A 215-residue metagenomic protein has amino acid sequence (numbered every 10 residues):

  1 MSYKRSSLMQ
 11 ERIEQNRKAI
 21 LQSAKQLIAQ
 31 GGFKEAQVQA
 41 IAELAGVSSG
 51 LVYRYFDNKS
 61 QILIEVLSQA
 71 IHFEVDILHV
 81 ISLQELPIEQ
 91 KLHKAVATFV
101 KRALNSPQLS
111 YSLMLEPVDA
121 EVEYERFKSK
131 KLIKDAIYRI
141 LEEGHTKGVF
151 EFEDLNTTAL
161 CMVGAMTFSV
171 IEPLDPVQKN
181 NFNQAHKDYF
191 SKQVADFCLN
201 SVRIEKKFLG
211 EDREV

Functional and structural regions predicted by a protein language model:
M1-Q15, K206-V215: N-terminal intrinsically disordered/low-complexity leader segments
I13-K25, I41, V66-A70, E74 (+1 more regions): Generic hydrophobic, amphipathic alpha-helix propensity
A19, L27-Q61, E65: Helix-turn-helix
L21, H93, A97, K134 (+5 more regions): An amphipathic alpha-helix signature
F56, L115-D119: Short helix-capping/turn signature of helix-turn-helix
E65, H79-N105, T158-M162, D188-S191 (+1 more regions): Hydrophobic alpha-helical connector segments
H72-H79, N105, E121-K147, N156-L160 (+1 more regions): Amphipathic alpha-helical packing segments from all-alpha helical-bundle domains
Y111-L115, H145-D196, E205-V215: Hydrophobic/aromatic-rich alpha-helical bundle segments in the mid-to-C-terminal region
